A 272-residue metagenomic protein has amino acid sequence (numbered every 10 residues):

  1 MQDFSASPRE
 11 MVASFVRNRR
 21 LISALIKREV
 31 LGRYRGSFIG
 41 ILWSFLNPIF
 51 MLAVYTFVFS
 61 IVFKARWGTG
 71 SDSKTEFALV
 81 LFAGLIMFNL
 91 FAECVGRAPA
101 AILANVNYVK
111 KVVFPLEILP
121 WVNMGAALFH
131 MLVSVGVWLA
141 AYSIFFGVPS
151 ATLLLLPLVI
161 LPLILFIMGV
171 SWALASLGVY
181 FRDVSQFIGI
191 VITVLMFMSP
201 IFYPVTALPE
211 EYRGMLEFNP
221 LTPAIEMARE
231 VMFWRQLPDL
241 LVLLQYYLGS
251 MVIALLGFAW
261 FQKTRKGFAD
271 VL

Functional and structural regions predicted by a protein language model:
M1-L272: Hydrophobic transmembrane alpha-helices and immediately adjacent juxtamembrane helices of multi-pass inner-membrane
